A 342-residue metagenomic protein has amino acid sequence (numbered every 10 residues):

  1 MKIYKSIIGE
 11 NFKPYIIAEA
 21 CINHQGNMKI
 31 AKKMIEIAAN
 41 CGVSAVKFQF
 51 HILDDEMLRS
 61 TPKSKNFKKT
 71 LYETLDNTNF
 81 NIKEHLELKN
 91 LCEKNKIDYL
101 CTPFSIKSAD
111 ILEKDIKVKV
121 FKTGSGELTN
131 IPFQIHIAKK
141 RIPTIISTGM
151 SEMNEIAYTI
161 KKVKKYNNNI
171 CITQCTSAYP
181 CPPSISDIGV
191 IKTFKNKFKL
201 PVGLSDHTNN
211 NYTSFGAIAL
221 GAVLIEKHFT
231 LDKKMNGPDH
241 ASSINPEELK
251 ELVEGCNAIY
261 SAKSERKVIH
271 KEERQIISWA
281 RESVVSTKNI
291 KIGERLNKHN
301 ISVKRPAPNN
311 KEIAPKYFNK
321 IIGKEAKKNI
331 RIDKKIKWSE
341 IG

Functional and structural regions predicted by a protein language model:
M1-G342: Catalytic cores and adjacent flexible loops of soluble metabolic enzymes that perform enolate/carbanion chemistry on
